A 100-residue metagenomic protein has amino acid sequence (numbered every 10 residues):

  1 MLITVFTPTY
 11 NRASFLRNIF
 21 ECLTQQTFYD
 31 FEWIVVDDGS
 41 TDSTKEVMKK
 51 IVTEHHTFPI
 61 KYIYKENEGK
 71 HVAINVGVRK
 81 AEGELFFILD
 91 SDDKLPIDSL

Functional and structural regions predicted by a protein language model:
L2-T4, E32: Cell-envelope/extracellular polymer assembly enzymes that use nucleotide-activated donors
R12-F15, S40, K70: Donor nucleotide-sugar binding loop of glycosyltransferases
R12-Q25: Short, well-formed alpha-helical segments that are part of the catalytic scaffolds of diverse glycosyltransferases
C22, D37-E46, D90: A conserved acidic beta->alpha catalytic loop
S43, D93-L100: Acidic donor-binding/catalytic loop of UDP-sugar-dependent glycosyltransferases, especially processive GT2
K65-A81: Glycine-rich, basic loop-to-helix element that forms the pyrophosphate-binding segment of sugar-nucleotide handling
F86: Short aromatic/hydrophobic "clamp" motif used to bind/position activated sugar donors
